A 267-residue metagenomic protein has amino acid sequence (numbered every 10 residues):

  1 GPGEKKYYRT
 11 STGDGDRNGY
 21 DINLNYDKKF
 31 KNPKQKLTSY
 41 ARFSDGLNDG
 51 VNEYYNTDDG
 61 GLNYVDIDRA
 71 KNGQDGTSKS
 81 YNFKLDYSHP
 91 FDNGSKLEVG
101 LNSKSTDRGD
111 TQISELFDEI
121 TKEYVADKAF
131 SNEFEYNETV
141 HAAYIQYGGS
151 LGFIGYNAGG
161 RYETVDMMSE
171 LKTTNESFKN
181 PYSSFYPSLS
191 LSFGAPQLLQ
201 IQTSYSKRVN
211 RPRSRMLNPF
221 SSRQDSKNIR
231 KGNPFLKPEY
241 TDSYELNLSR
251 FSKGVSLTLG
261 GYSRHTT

Functional and structural regions predicted by a protein language model:
G1-P2, E53-Y64, S114-E123, T173-K179 (+2 more regions): Flexible, surface-exposed loop regions and adjacent strand-edge segments of Gram-negative outer-membrane beta-barrel
P2-G3, L189: Intrinsic-disorder/low-complexity recognition with aromatic hotspots
S11-E170, G194: Face-selective signature of the C-terminal outer-membrane beta-barrel domain
D21, N82, V140-A142, Y182-S188 (+2 more regions): Transmembrane beta-barrel architecture of outer membranes
L37, G194, L198-S204, S256-L259: Acidic/polar loop patches that form or flank catalytic/metal-binding clefts of enzymes that bind anionic ligands
F117, F153, E163, T173 (+3 more regions): Eukaryotic, compositionally biased intrinsically disordered regions
N132-E138, N180, V209-G260, H265: Outer-membrane beta-barrel signature, preferentially recognizing the C-terminal barrel domain of Gram-negative
Y147, L189, L246: Hydrophobic, well-ordered secondary-structure elements that form the walls of internal hydrophobic environments
